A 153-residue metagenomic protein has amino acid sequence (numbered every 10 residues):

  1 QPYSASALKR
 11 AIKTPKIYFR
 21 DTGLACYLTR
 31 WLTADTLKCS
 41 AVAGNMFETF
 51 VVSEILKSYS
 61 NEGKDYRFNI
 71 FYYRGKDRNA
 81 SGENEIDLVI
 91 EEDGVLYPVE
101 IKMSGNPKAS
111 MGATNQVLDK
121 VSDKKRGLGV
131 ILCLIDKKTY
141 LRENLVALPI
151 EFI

Functional and structural regions predicted by a protein language model:
Q1-L96: Accessory nucleic acid-recognition modules appended to NTPase machines
F19, Y72, E100, I131 (+1 more regions): Structural signal for conserved beta-strand scaffold positions within catalytic alpha/beta enzyme cores
Y27, K108-A109, K138-R142: Switch/connector loops and helix/strand junctions flanking conserved nucleotide-binding motifs in nucleotide-processing
S60-E62, Q116-R126: Arginine/glycine-rich "motif VI" loop of SF2 helicases in the C-terminal RecA-like domain
S81, G105-N115: Active-site-adjacent loop/helix micro-motif of nuclease/hydrolase catalytic cores
E91-P107: Active-site ExK catalytic segment of metal-dependent nucleases
G127-C133: Short, hydrophobic beta-strand segments that form beta-sheet elements in well-ordered domains
L134-I153: Domain-level recognition of nuclease-like catalytic cores that cleave nucleotide substrates
